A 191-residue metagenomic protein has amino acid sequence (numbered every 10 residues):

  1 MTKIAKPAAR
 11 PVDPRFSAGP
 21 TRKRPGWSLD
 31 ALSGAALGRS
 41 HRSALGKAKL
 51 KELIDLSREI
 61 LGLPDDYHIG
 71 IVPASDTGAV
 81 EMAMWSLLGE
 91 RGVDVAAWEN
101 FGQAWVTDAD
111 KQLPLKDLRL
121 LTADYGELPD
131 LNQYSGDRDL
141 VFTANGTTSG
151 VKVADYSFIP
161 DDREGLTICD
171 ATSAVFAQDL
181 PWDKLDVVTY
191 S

Functional and structural regions predicted by a protein language model:
M1-A44: N-terminal "arm"/small-domain region of PLP-dependent enzymes with the aminotransferase-like
M1-K6, L56-I60, V175: Intrinsically disordered, low-complexity boundary segments flanking structured domains
T2, T77-S191: Conserved PLP-enzyme active-site core in the AAT-like
P7-P11, P64, S135: A generic structural signal for short, non-catalytic loop/turn and secondary-structure boundary residues
S17, G70, F176-A177: Generic, ordered loop/turn and secondary-structure boundary motif
A18, V72-A74, A144: Pocket-edge structural micro-motifs
A31-M82, S86, W98-Q103, T107-D108: Conserved N-terminal alpha-helix of the aminotransferase class I/II PLP-enzyme fold
